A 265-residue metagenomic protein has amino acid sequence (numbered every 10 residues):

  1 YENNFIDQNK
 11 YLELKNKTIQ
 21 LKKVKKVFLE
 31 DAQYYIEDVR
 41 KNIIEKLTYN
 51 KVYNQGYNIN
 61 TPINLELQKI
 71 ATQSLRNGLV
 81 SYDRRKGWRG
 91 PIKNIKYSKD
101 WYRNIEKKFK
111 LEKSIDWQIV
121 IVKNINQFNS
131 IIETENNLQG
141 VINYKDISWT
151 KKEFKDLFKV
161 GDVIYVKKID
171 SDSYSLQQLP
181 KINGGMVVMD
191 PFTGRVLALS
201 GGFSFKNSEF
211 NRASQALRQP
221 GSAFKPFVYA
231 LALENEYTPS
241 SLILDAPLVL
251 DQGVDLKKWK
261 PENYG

Functional and structural regions predicted by a protein language model:
Y1-I119, K123-E133, L256-Y264: Non-catalytic, structured segments within soluble enzyme domains
I6-L12, F210, L233-D251: Short, well-structured active-site flanking segments
V27-F28, F192, Y237-G265: Conserved catalytic neighborhood of penicillin-recognizing serine enzymes
A71, Q127, T193-G194, S214-D245: Active-site SXXK
G78-G90, K108-Q118, D156-L157, K167-D190: Beta-lactamase-like hydrolase cores
E112-I169: S1/OB-fold single-stranded RNA-binding interface
Q118-L138, Q177-K206: A short, well-structured edge-of-sheet supersecondary motif
K206-A216: A short, polar/charged loop-to-alpha-helix boundary motif
